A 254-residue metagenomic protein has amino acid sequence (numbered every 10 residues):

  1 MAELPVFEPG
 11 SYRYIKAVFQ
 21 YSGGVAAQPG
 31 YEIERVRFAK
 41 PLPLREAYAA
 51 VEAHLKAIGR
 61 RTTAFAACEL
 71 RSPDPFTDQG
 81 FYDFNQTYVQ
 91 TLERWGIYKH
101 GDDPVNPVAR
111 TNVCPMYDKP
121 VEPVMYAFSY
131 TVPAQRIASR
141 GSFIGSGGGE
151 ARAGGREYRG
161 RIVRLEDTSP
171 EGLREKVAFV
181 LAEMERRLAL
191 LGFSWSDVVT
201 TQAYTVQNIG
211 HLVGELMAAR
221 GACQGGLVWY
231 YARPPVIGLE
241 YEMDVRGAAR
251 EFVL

Functional and structural regions predicted by a protein language model:
M1-L254: Short, polar/acidic, helix-capping and beta-turn segments at strand->helix junctions that line the mouths
